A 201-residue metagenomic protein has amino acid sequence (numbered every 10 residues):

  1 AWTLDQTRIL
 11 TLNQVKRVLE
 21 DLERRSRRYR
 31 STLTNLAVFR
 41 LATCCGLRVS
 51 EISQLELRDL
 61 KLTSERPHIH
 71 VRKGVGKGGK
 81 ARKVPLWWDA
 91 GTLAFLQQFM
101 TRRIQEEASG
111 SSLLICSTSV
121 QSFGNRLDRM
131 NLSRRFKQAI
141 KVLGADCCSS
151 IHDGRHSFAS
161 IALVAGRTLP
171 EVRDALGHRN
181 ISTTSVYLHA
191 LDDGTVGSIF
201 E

Functional and structural regions predicted by a protein language model:
L4, G76-Q97, S111-K137: C-terminal catalytic core of Y-nucleophile DNA break-rejoin enzymes
T7, R30-S31, L41, D128 (+2 more regions): Residue-level marker of regulatory loop/turn positions in helix-turn-helix DNA-binding domains and in histidine
I9, V75-K77, L176-E201: Catalytic-site neighborhood detector that most strongly recognizes the C-terminal catalytic loop/helix of tyrosine
L12-N13, R17-V49: Basic, Lys/Arg- and aromatic-enriched nucleic-acid-binding interface segment
E20, Q54, L62, V186-H189 (+1 more regions): Phosphate-coordinating loops and pocket residues in cytosolic domains that bind phosphorylated ligands
L22-R30, S133-D174: Short, basic (Lys/Arg/His-rich) helix/loop patches that form interaction surfaces in the mid-to-C-terminal regions
A42-E65, P170-E171: Short, charged phosphate-coordinating catalytic segments
Q98-F99, F136, F158, H178 (+1 more regions): Conserved hydrophobic/aromatic "anchor" residues that stabilize well-ordered secondary structure elements
